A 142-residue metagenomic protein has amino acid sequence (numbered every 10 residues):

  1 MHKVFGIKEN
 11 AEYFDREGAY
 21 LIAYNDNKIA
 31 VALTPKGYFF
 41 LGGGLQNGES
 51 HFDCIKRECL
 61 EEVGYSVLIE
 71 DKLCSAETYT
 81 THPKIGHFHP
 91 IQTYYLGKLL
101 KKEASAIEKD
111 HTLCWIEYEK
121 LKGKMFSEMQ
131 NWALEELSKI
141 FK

Functional and structural regions predicted by a protein language model:
M1-Y20: Acidic, metal-coordinating catalytic segment for phosphate/diphosphate chemistry, firing primarily on the Nudix
Y13, L21, A30, I85-H87 (+1 more regions): Short secondary-structure boundary/capping segments
E17-A19, N27, I91-T93, H111: Change "...and in nucleic-acid phosphodiester-cleaving endonucleases..." to "...and in nucleic-acid processing enzymes
I22, Y38, F88, C114: Residues that recognize and position ribonucleotide moieties
Y24-Y65: Conserved Nudix-box catalytic region and its N-terminal flanking loop in Nudix hydrolases and closely related
G64-K102: Active-site segment of metal-dependent pyrophosphate-handling enzymes, primarily the Nudix hydrolase catalytic core
K98, S105-E136: NUDIX/MutT-family hydrolases
